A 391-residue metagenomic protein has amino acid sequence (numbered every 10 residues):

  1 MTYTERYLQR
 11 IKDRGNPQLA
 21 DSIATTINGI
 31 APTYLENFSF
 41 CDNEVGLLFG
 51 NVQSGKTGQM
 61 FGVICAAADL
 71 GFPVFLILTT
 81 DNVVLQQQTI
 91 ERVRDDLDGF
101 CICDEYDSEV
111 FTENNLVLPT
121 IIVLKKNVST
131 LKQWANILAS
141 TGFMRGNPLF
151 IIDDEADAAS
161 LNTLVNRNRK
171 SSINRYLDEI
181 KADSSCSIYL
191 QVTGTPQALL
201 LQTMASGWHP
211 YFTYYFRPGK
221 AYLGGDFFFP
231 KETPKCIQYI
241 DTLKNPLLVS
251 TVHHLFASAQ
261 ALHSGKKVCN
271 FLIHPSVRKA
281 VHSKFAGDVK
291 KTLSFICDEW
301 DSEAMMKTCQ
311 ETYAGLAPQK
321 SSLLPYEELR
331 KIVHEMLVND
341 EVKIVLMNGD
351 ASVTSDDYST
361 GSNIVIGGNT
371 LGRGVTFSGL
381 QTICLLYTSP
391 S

Functional and structural regions predicted by a protein language model:
V74-V93: Conserved Walker A/P-loop ATP-binding site and its immediately adjacent core in helicase/helicase-like ATPase domains
Q87-E105: Conserved helix-turn-beta segment of the N-terminal RecA-like "Helicase ATP-binding" lobe in SF1/SF2 helicases
I102-T130: Inter-Walker segment of RecA-like/P-loop motor cores
P119-N147, L161-N162, N166-Y176: Conserved RecA-like ASCE ATPase "motif II neighborhood" in helicase/translocase motors
N147-P148, V165-A261: Conserved P-loop NTPase catalytic core
P148-I151, G265-I364: Conserved C-terminal RecA-like helicase domain
T376-L386: A short beta-strand element within the Helicase C-terminal
Y387-S391: Conserved small/polar residues in nucleotide/adenosyl-binding loops
